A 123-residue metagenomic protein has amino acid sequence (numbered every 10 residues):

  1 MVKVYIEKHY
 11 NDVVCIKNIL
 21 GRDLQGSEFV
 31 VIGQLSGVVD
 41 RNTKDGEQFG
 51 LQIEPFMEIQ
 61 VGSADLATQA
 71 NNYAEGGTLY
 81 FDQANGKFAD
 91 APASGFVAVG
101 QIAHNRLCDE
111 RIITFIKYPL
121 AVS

Functional and structural regions predicted by a protein language model:
M1-S123: Surface-exposed, low-hydrophobicity beta-strand/loop segments enriched in small/polar/acidic residues
